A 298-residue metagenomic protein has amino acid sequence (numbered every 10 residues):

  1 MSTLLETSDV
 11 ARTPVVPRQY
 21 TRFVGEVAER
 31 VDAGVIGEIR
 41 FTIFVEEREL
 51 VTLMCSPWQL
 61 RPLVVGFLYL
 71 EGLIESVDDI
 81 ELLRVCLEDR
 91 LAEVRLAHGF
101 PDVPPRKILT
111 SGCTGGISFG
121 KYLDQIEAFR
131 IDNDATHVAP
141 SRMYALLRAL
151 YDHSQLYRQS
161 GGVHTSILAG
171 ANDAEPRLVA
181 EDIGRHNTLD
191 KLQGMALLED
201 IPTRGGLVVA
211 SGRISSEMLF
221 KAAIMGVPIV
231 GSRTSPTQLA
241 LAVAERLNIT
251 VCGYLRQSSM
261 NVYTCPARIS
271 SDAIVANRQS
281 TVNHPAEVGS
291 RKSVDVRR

Functional and structural regions predicted by a protein language model:
M1, G289-S290: Bacterial/eukaryotic Sec-type N-terminal signal peptides
S2-V179, I183: Intrinsically disordered, low-complexity regions enriched in acidic/Ser/Thr/Pro/Gln residues
L70-G72, I80-L82, L91, K121-L123 (+5 more regions): Short, surface-exposed, polar/charged, turn-prone segments marking secondary-structure boundaries
R185-V262, R268-I274: Feature captures the catalytic cores and cofactor-binding loops of soluble hydro-lyases/lyases that act on carboxylate
N277: Glycine-/small-residue-rich beta-strand-loop submotif within the FAD-binding core of flavoenzymes
R297-R298: Active-site/ligand-binding-proximal alpha/beta "capping" segment
